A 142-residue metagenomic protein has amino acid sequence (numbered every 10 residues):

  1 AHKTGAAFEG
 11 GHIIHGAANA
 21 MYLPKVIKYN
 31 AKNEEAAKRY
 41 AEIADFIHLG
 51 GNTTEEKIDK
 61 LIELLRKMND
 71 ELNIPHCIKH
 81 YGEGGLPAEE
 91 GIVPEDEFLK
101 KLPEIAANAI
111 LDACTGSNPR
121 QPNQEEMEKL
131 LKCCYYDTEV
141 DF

Functional and structural regions predicted by a protein language model:
A1: Oxyanion-binding "anion nests"
T4-E97: Gly/Pro-rich interdomain helix-loop hinge
D96-F142: Short, amphipathic C-terminal "tail helix"
